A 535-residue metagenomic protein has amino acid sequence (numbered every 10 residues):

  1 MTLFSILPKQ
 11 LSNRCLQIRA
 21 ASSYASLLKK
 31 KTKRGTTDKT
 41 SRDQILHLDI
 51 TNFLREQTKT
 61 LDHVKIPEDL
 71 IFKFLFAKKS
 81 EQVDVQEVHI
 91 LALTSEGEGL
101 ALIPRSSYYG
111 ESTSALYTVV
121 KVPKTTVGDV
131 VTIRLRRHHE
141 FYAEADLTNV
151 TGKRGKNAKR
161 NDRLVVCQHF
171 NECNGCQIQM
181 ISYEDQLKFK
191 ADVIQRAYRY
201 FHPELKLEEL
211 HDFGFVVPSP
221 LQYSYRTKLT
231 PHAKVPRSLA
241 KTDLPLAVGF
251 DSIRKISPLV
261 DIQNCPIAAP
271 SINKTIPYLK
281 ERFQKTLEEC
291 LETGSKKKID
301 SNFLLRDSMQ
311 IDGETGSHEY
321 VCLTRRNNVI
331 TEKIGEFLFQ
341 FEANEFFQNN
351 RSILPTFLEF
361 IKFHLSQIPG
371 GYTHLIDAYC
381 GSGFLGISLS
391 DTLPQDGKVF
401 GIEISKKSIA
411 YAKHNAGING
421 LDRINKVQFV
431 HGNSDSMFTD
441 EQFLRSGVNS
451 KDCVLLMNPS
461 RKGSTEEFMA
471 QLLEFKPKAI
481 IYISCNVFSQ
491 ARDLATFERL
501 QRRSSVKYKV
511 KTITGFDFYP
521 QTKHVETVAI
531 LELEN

Functional and structural regions predicted by a protein language model:
M1-K29: N-terminal mitochondrial targeting presequence
Y24-K30, R34-I71, F76-K79, S95 (+4 more regions): Rossmann-like S-adenosyl-L-methionine
S26-V165, H169: Terminal RNA-binding accessory module
I71, T151, K159-N161, V165 (+1 more regions): Extended interfacial segments that mediate partner engagement and assembly in macromolecular machines
K78-Q82, I90-L93, P220-Y223, K241-T242 (+2 more regions): Replace "in large, NTP-powered and nucleic-acid-processing enzymes" with "in large, NTP-powered factors and other
P104, R136-H138, V150-G152, H232-P236 (+2 more regions): Solvent-exposed residues in well-ordered beta-strands and their adjoining turns, especially edge/terminal strands
Y108-A115, P236-L246, I311-G316, R502-V506: Short, solvent-exposed loop/turn segments that connect beta-strands within catalytic domains and beta-strand-rich
